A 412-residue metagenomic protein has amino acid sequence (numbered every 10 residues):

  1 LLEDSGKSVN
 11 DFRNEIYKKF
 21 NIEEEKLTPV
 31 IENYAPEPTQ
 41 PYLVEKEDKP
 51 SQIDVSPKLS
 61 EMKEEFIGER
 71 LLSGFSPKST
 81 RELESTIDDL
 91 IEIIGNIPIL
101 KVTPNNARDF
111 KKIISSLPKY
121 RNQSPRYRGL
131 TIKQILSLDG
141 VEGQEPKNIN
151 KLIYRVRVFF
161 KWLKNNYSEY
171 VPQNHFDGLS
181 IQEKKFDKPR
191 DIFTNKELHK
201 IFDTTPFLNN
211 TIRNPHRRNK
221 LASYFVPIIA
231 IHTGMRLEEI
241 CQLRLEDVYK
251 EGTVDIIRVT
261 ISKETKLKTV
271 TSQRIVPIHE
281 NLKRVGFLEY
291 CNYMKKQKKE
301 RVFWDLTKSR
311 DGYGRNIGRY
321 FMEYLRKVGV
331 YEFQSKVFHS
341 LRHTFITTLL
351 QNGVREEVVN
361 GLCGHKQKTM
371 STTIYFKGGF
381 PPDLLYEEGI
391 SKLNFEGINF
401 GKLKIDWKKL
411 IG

Functional and structural regions predicted by a protein language model:
L1-S60, E64-L72: N-terminal helical hairpins
D139-Y154, N174-L237: Basic, Lys/Arg- and aromatic-enriched nucleic-acid-binding interface segment
K161-N174, A222, A230-T253, E356-G361: Short, charged phosphate-coordinating catalytic segments
L198, D203-P206, S262, H279-F333: Active-site/catalytic core of tyrosine-dependent DNA strand-transfer enzymes
N209-H216, T233, K296-R301, S309-R310 (+2 more regions): Short, basic (Lys/Arg/His-rich) helix/loop patches that form interaction surfaces in the mid-to-C-terminal regions
Q242-V285: Conserved tyrosine-mediated DNA breakage-rejoining catalytic core shared by Y-recombinases
V248-T253, S335, V354-F376, G397-L410: Short, polar N-cap/turn motifs at the start of nucleic acid-interacting alpha helices
E280, Q297, K368-T369, F380-G412: C-terminal secondary-structure termini that scaffold catalytic or DNA-interacting sites
